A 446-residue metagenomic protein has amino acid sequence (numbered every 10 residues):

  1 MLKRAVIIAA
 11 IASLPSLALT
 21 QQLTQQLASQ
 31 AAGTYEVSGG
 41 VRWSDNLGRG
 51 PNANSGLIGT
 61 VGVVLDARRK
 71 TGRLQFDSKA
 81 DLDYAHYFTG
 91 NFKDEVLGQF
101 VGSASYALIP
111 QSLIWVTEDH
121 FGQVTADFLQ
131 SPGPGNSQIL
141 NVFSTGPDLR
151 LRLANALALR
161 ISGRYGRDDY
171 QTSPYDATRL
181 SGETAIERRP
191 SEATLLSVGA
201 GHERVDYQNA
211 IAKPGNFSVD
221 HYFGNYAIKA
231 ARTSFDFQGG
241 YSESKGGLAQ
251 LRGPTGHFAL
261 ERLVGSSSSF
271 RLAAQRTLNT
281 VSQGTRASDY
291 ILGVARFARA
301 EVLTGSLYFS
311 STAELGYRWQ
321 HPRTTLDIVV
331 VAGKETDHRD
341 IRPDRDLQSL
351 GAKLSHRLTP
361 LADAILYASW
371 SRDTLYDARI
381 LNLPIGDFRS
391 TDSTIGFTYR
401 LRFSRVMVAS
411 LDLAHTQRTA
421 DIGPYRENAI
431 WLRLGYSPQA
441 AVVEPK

Functional and structural regions predicted by a protein language model:
M1-V6: Bacterial N-terminal signal peptides that target proteins for export
I11-A12: Short, linear, compositionally biased motifs with a strong N-terminal bias
L19-K446: Gram-negative and organellar
